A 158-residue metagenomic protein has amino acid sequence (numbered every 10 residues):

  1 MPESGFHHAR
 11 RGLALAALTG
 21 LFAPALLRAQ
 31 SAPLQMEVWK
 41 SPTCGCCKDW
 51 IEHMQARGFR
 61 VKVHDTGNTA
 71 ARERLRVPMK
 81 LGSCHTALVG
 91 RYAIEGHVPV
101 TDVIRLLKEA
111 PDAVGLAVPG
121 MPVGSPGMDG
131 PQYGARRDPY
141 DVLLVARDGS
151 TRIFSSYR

Functional and structural regions predicted by a protein language model:
M1-A9, L15-P24: N-terminal secretory signal peptides
L27-S31: Boundary at the C-terminal end of the N-terminal hydrophobic targeting segment
L34-D49: Local sequence-structure signature of Cys/Sec-based thiol-disulfide redox active-site neighborhoods
T43, L75-M79, C84: Conserved nucleotide-cofactor-binding alpha/beta core module
T43, W50, G67, P99-V103: Stable alpha-helical elements in mature extracytoplasmic
V61-A71, L81, V89: Thiol-based oxidoreductase modules, predominantly thioredoxin-like and allied folds used for disulfide exchange
K80-R158: Thiol/selenol-based redox catalytic cores and closely related redox-interacting motifs
